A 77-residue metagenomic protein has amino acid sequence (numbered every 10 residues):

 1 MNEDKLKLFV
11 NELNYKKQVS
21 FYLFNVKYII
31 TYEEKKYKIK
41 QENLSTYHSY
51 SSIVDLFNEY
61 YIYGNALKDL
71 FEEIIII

Functional and structural regions predicted by a protein language model:
M1-Y22: Negatively charged, low-complexity tracts enriched in Asp/Glu with abundant Ser/Thr
D4, N14, Y47-H48, N58-I62: Residue-level signal for the start and early helices of compact helical domains
K7, S52-I77: Mixed-charge, Lys/Arg-enriched low-complexity segments
Y22, I29, I74-I77: Compositionally biased, intrinsically disordered low-complexity segments
Y22-N25, Y61: Generic detector of intrinsically disordered, low-complexity, polar/charged segments
F24-K27, K68: Solvent-exposed, well-ordered amphipathic alpha-helical segments that flank/support binding or catalytic loops
K27-E59: Acidic, low-complexity, intrinsically disordered interaction modules
